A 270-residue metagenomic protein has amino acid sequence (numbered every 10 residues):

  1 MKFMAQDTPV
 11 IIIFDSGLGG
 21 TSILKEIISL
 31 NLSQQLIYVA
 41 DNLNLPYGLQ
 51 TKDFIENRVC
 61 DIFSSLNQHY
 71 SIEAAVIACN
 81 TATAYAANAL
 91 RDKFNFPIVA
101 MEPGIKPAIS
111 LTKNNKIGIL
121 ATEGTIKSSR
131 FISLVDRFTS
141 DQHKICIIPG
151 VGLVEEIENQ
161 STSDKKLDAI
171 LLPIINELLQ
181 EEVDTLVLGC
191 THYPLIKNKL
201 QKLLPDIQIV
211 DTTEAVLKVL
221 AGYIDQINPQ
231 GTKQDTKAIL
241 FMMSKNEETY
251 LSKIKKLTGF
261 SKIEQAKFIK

Functional and structural regions predicted by a protein language model:
K2-K270: Non-catalytic structural scaffold of enzyme domains
